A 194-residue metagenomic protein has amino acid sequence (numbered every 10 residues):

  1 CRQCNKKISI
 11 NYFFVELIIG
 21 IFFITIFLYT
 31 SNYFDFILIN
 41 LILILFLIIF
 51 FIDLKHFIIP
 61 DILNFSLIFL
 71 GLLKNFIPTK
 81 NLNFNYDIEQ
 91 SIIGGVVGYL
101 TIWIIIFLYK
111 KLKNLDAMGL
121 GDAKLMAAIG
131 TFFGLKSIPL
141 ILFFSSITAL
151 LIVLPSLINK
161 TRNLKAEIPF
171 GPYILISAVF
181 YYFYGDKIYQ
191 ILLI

Functional and structural regions predicted by a protein language model:
C1-Y12, I104-M118, P155-L164: Cytosolic, membrane-interface loops and tails of multi-pass inner-membrane proteins
C1-Y33, Q190-I194: N-terminal transmembrane signal-anchor/hairpin module of polytopic inner-membrane proteins
S9, F13, N32-F36, D61 (+5 more regions): Hydrophobic, aromatic-rich alpha-helical transmembrane segments and their membrane-interface anchor motifs
F22, I26, T30, L73-K74 (+7 more regions): Alpha-helical membrane-inserting segments
L41, I48-T148, I191-I194: Functional transmembrane core segments of multi-pass inner-membrane proteins
G119-G121, P155-F180: Interfacial loop-to-transmembrane junctions
K136-A166: Conserved post-catalytic alpha-helical subdomain immediately downstream of the catalytic base and nucleotide-binding
